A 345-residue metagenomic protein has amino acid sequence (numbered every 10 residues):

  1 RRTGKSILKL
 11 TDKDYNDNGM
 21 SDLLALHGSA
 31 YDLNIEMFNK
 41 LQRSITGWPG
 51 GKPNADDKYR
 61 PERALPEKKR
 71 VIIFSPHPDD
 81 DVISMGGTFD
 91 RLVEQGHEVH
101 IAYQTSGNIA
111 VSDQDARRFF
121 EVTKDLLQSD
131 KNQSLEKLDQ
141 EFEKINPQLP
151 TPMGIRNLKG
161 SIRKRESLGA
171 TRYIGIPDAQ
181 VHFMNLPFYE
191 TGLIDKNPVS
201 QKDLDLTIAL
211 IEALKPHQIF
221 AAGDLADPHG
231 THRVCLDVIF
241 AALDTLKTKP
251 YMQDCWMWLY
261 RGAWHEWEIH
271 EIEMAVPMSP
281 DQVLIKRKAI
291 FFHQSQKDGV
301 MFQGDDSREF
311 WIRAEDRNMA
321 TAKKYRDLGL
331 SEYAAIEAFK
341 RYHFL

Functional and structural regions predicted by a protein language model:
R1-I73, E94-Q95, Y103-Q104, I109-S129 (+2 more regions): Metal-dependent de-N-acetylase/amidase catalytic core
P76-V93: Di-metal (Zn2+ and/or Mg2+/Mn2+) metal-binding site signature of metallo-dependent hydrolases with the MBL/beta-CASP
H100: Conserved beta-strand positions in the Rossmann-like core of class I SAM-dependent methyltransferases
